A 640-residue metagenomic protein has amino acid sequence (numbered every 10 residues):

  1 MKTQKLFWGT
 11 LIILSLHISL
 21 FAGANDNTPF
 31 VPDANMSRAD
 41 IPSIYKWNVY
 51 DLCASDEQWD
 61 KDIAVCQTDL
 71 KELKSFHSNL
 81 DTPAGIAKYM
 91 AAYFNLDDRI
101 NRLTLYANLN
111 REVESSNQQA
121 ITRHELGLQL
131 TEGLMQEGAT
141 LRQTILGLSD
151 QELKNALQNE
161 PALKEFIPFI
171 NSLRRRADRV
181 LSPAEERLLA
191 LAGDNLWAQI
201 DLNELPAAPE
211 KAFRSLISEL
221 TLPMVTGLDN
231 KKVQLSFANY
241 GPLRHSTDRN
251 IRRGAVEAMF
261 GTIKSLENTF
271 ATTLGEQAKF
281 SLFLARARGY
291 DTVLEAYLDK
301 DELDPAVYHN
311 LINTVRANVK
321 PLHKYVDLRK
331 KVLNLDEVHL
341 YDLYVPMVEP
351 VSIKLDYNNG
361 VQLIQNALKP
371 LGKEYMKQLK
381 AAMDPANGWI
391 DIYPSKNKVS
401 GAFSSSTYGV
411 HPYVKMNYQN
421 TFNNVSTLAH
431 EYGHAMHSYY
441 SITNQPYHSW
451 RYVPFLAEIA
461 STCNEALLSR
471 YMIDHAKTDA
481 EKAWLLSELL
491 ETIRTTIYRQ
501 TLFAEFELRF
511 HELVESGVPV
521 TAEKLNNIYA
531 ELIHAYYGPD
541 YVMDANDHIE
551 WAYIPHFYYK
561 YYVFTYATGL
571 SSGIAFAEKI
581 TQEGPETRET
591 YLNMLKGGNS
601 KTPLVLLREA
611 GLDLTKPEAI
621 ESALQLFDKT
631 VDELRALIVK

Functional and structural regions predicted by a protein language model:
M1-T10: Bacterial N-terminal signal peptides that target proteins for export
G9-S19: Bacterial N-terminal signal peptides
G23-P350, V361, L637-V639: A well-structured
A39-I41, Y50-A54, I145, R175 (+10 more regions): C-terminal, non-catalytic "cap/extension" segments appended to globular domains
V49, R244-M259, A296-L311, D342-I353 (+5 more regions): Glycine- and acidic
G227-T247, I353-A429, G433-S438: Active-site-adjacent "gating/activation" loops or surface patches in catalytic cores
L328, V332-K380, I390-D391, H437 (+4 more regions): Long, K/E/R/D-enriched contiguous segments that form extended
T427, S438-T462: Post-HEXXH active-site segment of zinc metalloproteases
